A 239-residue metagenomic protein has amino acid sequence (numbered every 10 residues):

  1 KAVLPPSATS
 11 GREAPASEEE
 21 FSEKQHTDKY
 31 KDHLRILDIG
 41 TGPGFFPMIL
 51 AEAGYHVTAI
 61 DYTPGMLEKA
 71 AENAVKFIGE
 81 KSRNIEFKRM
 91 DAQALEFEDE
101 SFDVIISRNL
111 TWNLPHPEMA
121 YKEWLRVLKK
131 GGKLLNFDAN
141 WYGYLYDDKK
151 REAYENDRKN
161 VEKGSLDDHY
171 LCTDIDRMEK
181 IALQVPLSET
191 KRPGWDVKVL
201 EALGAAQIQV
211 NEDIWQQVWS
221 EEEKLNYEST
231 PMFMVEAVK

Functional and structural regions predicted by a protein language model:
K1-A8, E13-H33: Conserved alpha-helix/loop element of class I SAM-dependent methyltransferases that forms part of the SAM/SAH-binding
R35-I39, P43-A94: Class I SAM-dependent methyltransferase SAM/SAH-binding core
Q93-V104: A short acidic, Gly/Pro-enriched loop at the edge of an enzyme's catalytic core that lines a small-molecule cofactor
V104-P117: A short SAM/SAH-binding and catalytic strip from SAM-dependent methyltransferases
E118-K130: A short glycine-rich, Lys/Arg-flanked "PGG" loop and its adjoining helix->strand segment in the class I
K133-D168, C172: Conserved class I S-adenosyl-L-methionine
L187-G204, V210: Short alpha-helix
E221-K239: Core SAM-dependent methyltransferase catalytic element
